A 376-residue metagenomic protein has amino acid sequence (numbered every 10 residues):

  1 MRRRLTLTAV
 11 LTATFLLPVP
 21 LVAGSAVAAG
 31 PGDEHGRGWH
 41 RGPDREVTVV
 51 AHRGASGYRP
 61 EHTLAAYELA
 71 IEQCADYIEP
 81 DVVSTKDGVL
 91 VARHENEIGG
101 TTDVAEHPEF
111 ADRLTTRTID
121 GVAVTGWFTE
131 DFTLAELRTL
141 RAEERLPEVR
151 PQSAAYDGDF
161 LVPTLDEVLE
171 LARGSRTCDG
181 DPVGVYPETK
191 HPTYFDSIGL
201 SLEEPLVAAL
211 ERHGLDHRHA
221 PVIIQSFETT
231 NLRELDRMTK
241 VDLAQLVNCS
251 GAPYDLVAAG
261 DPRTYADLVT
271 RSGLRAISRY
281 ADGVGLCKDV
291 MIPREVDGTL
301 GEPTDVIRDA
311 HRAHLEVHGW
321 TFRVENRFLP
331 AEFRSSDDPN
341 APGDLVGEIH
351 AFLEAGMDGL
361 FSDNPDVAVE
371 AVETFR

Functional and structural regions predicted by a protein language model:
R2-T8, P18-R376: Phosphate-group recognition and catalysis centered on beta-loop-alpha active-site segments
L11-A13: Repetitive helical segments and hydrophobic/amphipathic motifs
